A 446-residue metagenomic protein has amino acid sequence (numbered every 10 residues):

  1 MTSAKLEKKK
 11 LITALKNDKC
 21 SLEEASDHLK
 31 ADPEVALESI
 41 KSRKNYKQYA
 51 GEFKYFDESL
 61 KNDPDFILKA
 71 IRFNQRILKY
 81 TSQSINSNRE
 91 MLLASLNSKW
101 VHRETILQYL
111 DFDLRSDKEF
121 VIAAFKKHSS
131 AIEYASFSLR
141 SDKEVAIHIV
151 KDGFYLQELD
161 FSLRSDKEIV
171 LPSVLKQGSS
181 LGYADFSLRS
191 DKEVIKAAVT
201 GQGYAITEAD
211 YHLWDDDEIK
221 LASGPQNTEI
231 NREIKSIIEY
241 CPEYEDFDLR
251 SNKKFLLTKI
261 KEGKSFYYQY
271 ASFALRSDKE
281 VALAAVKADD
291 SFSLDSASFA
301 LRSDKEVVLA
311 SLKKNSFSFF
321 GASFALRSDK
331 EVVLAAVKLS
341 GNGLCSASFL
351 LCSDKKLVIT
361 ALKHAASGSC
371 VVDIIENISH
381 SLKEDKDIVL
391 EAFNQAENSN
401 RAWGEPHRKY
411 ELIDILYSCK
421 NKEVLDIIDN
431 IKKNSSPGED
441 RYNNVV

Functional and structural regions predicted by a protein language model:
T2-Y442: Non-catalytic tandem-repeat scaffold regions and their flanking low-complexity/translocation tails
V446: Conserved ATP-binding/catalytic motifs of P-loop helicase motor domains
